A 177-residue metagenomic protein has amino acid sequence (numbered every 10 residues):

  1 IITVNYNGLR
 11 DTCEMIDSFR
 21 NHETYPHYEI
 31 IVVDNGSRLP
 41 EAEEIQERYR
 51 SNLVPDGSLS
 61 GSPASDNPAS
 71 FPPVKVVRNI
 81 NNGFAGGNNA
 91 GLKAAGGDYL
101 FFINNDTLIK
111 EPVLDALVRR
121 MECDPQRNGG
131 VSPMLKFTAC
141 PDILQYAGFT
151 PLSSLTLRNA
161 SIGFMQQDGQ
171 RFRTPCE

Functional and structural regions predicted by a protein language model:
G8-N21: Short, well-formed alpha-helical segments that are part of the catalytic scaffolds of diverse glycosyltransferases
I16-D17, A42-E43, N89, G97 (+1 more regions): Short alpha-helix within the catalytic core of nucleotide-sugar-dependent glycosyltransferases
S18-R78: Acidic donor-binding segment of Leloir-type glycosyltransferases
V77-A95: Glycine-rich, basic loop-to-helix element that forms the pyrophosphate-binding segment of sugar-nucleotide handling
L100: Short aromatic/hydrophobic "clamp" motif used to bind/position activated sugar donors
N104-L108: The conserved acidic donor/metal-binding loop of glycosyltransferases
E111-A147, P151-S154: Conserved donor NDP-sugar-binding/catalytic core segment of glycosyltransferases
P151-E177: Short, flexible, basic/aromatic active-site loop/helix in glycosyltransferases
